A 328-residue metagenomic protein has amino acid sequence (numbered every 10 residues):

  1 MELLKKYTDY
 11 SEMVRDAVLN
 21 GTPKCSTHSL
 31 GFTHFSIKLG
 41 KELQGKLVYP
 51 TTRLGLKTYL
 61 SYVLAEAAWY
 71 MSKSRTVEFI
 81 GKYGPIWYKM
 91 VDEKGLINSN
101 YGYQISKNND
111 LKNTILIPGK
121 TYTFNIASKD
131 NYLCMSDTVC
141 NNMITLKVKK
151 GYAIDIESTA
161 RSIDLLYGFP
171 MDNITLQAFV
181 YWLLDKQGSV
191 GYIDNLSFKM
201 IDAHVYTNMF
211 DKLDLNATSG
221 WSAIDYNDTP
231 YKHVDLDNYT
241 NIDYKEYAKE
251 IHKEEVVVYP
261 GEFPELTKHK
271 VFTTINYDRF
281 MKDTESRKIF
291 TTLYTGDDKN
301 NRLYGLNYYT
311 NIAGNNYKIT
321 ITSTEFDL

Functional and structural regions predicted by a protein language model:
M1-L328: Terminal, non-catalytic protein-protein interaction segments that mediate quaternary/complex assembly
